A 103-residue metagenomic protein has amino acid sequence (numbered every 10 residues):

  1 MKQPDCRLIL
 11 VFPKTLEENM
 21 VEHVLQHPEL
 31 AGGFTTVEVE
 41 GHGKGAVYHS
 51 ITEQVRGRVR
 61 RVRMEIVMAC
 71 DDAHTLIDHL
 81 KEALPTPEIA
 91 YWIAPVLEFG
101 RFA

Functional and structural regions predicted by a protein language model:
M1-A103: Positively charged, small/polar-rich N-terminal and surface patches that mediate targeting and assembly and bind
